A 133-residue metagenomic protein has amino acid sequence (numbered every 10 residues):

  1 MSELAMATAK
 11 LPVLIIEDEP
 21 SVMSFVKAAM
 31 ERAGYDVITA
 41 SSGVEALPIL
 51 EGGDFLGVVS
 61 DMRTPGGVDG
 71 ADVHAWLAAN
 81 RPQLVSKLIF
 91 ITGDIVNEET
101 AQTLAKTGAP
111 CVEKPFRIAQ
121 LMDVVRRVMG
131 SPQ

Functional and structural regions predicted by a protein language model:
M1-L14, A33, A78-A79, Q83-L84 (+3 more regions): Non-catalytic signal-transmission and effector/linker regions of two-component phosphorelay proteins
L14, K27, T39-G57, P65 (+1 more regions): Acidic, metal-coordinating helix/loop segments flanking the phosphotransfer/catalytic sites of two-component signaling
E17: Conserved acidic carboxylate
P20, S41-E45, A119: Acidic phosphotransfer microenvironment of two-component signaling modules
S21-R32: Charged docking surfaces used in two-component/phosphorelay signaling
M23, P65-G67, V96: The feature encodes the CheY-like receiver
P48, D69-L84: Short amphipathic alpha-helix used as the core "switch/output" element in two-component signaling
I91-T92: Hydrophobic/aromatic residues positioned on beta-strands within the core alpha/beta folds
